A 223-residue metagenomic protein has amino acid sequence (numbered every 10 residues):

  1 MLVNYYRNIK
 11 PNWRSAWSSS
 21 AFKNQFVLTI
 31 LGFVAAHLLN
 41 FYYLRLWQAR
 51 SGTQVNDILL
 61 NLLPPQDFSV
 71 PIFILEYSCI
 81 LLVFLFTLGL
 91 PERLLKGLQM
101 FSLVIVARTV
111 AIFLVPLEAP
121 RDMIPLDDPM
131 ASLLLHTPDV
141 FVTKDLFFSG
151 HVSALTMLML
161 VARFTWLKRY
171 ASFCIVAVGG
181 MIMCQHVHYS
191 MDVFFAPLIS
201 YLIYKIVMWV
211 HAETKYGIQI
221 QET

Functional and structural regions predicted by a protein language model:
L2-I80, L117, I124: N-terminal transmembrane-helix/juxtamembrane module of multi-pass inner/ER membrane proteins
N24-G32, L95-L103, Y170-F173, M191: Alpha-helical transmembrane segments of integral membrane proteins
G32-N40, L44, A107-I112, I199-Y204: Alpha-helical transmembrane segments of multipass membrane proteins
H37-L39, I105-A111, I175-H186: Aromatic-anchored segments of alpha-helical transmembrane domains
R45-I58, L88-K168, I175, M208 (+1 more regions): Membrane-interface loops
P71-C79, S149-S153, F194-L198: Membrane-embedded alpha-helical segments of multi-pass membrane proteins, especially the transmembrane helices
P138-D145, M183-M191: Membrane-interface helix caps and helix-loop-helix hairpins in membrane proteins
A154-L155, H188-M208: Alpha-helical transmembrane segments that form the membrane-embedded catalytic/substrate-binding core of multi-pass
